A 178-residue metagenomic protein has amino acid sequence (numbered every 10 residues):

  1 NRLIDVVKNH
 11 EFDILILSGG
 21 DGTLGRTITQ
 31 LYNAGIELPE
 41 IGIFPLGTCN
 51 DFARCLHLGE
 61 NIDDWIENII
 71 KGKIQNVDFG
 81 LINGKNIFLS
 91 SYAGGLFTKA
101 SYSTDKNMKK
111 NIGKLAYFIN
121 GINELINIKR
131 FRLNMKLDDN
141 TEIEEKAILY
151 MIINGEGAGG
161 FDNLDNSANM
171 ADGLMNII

Functional and structural regions predicted by a protein language model:
N1-S18, G25, T29-Q30, D63-D64: ATP/NTP phosphate-donor binding region
V6-K8, Y32-N33, D105-K106, N166-N169: Short, solvent-exposed amphipathic alpha-helical segments in soluble enzyme and RNA/protein-processing domains
G19-G20, A93: Helix N-cap/beta->alpha junction signal
T23-L24, D51: Short, active-site-adjacent cap segments at secondary-structure transitions
L24-G25, F97: Short, well-ordered alpha-helical microsegments
Y32-I152: Catalytic core of DAGKc-family lipid kinases
L137-T141, K146-I178: Internal anion-binding site segments
